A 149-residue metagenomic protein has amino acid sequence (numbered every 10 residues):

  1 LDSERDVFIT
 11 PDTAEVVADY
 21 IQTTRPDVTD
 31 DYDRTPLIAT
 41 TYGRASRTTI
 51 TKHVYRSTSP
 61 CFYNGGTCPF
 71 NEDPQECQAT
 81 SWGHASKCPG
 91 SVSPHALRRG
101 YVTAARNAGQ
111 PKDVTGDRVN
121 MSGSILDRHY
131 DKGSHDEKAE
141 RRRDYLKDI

Functional and structural regions predicted by a protein language model:
L1-R44, H53, S57, C61: Basic, alpha-helical nucleic-acid-contacting "clamp/cap" segments
Y20-T23, A108, R118, H129: Residue-level signal for well-ordered alpha-helical positions
L37, A96, I125, H129: Conserved beta-strand positions that form and line the central face of beta-propeller blades
S46, I50, P94, R98 (+1 more regions): Hydrophobic (often cysteine-bearing) scaffold residues that line and stabilize catalytic clefts of nucleotide/cofactor
K52-D117, M121-S124: Short, basic (Lys/Arg/His-rich) helix/loop patches that form interaction surfaces in the mid-to-C-terminal regions
V119-Y145: Catalytic-site neighborhood detector that most strongly recognizes the C-terminal catalytic loop/helix of tyrosine
